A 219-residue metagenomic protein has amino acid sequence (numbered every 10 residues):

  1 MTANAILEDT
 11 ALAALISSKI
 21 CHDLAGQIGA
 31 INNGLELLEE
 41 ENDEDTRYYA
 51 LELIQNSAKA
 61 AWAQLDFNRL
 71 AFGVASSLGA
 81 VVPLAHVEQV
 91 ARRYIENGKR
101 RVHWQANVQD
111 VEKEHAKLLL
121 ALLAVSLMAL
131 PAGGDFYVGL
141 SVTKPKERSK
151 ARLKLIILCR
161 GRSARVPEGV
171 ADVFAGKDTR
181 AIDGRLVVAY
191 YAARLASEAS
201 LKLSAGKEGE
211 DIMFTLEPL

Functional and structural regions predicted by a protein language model:
A5-L15, K99-L127, P131, T179-A181: Conserved short strand/loop->alpha-helix "switch" segment adjacent to the catalytic nucleotide/phosphoryl-transfer site
A14-G34, E39-E41, E114-T143, V188-E198: Conserved ATP-binding N-box helix of the HATPase_c
L38-A50: Conserved catalytic segment of histidine kinase HATPase_c domains, centered on the N-box/ATP-lid region
R47-R101: Conserved DHp (HisKA) dimerization/phosphotransfer helix of two-component histidine kinases, i.e., the long coiled-coil
G73-S76, Q105-Q109, D172-T179: Short hinge/gating elements
E147-V187, E217: Glycine-rich/acidic phosphate-handling loop/turn and adjacent ATP-lid/helix of nucleotide-binding kinase/ATPase domains
S200-K207: Glycine-rich ATP-binding loops of the HATPase_c
E208-T215: Glycine-rich nucleotide-binding loop
